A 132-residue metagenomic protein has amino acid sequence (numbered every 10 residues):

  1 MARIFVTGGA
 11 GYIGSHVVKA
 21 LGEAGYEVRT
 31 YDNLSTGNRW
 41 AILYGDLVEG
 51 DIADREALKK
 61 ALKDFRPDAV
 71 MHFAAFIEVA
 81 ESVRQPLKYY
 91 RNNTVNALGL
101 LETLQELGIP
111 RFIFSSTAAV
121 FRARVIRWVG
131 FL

Functional and structural regions predicted by a protein language model:
M1-L132: N-terminal Rossmann-like NAD(P)+-binding domain of SDR-like oxidoreductases, especially those catalyzing
